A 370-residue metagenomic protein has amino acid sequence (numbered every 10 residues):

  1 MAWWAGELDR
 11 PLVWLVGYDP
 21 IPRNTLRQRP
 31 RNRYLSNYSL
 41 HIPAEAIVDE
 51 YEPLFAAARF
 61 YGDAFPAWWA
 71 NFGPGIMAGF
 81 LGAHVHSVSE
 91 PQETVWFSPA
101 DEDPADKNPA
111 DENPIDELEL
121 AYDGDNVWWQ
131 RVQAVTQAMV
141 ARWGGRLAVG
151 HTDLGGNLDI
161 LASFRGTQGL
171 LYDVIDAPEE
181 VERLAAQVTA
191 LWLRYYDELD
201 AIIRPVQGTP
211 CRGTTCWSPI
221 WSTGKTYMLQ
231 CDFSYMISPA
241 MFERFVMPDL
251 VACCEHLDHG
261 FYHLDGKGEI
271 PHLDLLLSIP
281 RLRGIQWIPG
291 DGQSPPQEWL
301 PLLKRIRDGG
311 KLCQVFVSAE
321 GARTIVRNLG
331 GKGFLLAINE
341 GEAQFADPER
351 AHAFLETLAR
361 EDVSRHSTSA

Functional and structural regions predicted by a protein language model:
M1-R33, E50, L54, Y61-F65 (+4 more regions): Active-site loop segments of alpha/beta catalytic cores
P20, N32, S36, H41-E45: Trp/Phe/Arg-rich N-terminal binding region typifying the photolyase-homology
S39-P43, P99-P104, D111-E117, N126 (+1 more regions): Intrinsic-disorder/low-complexity, polar/charged segments
W69-D116: A contiguous, low-structure linker/loop signature
